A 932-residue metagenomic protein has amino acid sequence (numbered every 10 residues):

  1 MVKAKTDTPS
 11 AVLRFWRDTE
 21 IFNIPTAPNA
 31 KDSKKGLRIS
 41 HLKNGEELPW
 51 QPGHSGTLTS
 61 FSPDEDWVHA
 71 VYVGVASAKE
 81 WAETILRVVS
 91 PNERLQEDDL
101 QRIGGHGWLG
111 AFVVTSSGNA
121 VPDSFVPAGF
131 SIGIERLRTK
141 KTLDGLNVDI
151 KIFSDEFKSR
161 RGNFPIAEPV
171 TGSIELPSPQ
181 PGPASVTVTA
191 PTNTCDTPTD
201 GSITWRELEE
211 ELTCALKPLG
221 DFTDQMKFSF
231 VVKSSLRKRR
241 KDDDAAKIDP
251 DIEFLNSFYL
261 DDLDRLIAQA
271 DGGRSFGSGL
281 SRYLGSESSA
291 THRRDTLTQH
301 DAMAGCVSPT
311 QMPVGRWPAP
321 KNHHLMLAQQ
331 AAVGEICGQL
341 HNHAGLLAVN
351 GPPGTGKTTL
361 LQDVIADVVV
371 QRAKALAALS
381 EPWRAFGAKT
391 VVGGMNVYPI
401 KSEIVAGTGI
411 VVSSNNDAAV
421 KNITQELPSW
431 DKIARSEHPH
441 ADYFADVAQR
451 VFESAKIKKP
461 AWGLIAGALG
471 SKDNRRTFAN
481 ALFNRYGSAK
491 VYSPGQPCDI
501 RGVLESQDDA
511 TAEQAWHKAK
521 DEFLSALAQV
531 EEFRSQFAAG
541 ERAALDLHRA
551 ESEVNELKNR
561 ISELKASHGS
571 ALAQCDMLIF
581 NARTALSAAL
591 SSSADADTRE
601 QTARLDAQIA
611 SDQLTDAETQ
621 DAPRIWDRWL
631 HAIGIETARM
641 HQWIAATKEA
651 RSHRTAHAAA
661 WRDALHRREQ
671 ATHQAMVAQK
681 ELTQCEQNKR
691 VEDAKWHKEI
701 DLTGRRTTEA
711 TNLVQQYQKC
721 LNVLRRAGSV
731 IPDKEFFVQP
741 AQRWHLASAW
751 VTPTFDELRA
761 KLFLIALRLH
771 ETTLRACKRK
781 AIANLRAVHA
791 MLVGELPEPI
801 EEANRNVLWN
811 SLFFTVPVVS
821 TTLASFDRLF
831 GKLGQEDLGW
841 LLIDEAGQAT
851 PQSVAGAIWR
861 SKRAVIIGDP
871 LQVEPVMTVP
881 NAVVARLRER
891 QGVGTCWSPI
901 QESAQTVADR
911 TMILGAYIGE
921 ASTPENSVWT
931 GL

Functional and structural regions predicted by a protein language model:
M1-S229, K233-S234, A539, R549 (+6 more regions): A helicase ATPase "motif cassette" and its flanking acidic/Ser/Thr-rich regulatory loops
L86-R94, A328-Q330, G334, V391-M395 (+4 more regions): Short linear interaction motifs
T192-Q339, K374, A378, A468-F483 (+4 more regions): Pre-P-loop entry segment of helicase/translocase ATPase cores
I267-L327, A659, H666, D701-D837: Conserved helicase NTPase catalytic core signature
Q299-H300, A304-S308, P320-S535, R542 (+6 more regions): P-loop NTPase Walker
V391-I410, H641-A760, P799, N806-V807 (+1 more regions): Intrinsically disordered, low-complexity acidic Ser/Thr-rich regulatory segments
F444, A448-Q449, W462, A466 (+3 more regions): Long, amphipathic, heptad-repeat alpha-helical coiled-coil stalk/linker regions
A824-W840, G847-L932: Conserved helicase motor core of SF1/SF2 NTP-dependent helicases
